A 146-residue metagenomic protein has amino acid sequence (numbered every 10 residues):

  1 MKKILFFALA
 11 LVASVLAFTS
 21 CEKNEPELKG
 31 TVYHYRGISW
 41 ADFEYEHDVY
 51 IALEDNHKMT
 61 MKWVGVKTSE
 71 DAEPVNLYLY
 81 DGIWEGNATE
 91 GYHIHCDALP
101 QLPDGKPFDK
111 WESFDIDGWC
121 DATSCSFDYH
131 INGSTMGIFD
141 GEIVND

Functional and structural regions predicted by a protein language model:
K3-L5, A10, S14-G37, G133-D146: Bacterial Sec-dependent N-terminal signal peptides
E25-R36, N56-M61, T89-D97, T123-S126: Short, hydrophobic/aromatic-rich segments at coil-to-beta transitions
P26-K58, D104-D109: Short, solvent-exposed loop/hinge segments that bridge or flank secondary-structure elements
W40-F43, V66-N76, Q101-F108, S134: Short, cysteine-centered beta-strand-loop-beta hairpins and adjacent loop/turn segments enriched in charged/polar
E44-E85: N-terminal glycine/threonine-rich, aromatic-flanked beta-hairpin/loop signature
P74-H93, A122-D146: Edge beta-strand at a domain terminus
G91-D117: An anionic, turn-rich surface loop/hairpin at beta-sheet edges that serves as a generic interaction/coordination patch
